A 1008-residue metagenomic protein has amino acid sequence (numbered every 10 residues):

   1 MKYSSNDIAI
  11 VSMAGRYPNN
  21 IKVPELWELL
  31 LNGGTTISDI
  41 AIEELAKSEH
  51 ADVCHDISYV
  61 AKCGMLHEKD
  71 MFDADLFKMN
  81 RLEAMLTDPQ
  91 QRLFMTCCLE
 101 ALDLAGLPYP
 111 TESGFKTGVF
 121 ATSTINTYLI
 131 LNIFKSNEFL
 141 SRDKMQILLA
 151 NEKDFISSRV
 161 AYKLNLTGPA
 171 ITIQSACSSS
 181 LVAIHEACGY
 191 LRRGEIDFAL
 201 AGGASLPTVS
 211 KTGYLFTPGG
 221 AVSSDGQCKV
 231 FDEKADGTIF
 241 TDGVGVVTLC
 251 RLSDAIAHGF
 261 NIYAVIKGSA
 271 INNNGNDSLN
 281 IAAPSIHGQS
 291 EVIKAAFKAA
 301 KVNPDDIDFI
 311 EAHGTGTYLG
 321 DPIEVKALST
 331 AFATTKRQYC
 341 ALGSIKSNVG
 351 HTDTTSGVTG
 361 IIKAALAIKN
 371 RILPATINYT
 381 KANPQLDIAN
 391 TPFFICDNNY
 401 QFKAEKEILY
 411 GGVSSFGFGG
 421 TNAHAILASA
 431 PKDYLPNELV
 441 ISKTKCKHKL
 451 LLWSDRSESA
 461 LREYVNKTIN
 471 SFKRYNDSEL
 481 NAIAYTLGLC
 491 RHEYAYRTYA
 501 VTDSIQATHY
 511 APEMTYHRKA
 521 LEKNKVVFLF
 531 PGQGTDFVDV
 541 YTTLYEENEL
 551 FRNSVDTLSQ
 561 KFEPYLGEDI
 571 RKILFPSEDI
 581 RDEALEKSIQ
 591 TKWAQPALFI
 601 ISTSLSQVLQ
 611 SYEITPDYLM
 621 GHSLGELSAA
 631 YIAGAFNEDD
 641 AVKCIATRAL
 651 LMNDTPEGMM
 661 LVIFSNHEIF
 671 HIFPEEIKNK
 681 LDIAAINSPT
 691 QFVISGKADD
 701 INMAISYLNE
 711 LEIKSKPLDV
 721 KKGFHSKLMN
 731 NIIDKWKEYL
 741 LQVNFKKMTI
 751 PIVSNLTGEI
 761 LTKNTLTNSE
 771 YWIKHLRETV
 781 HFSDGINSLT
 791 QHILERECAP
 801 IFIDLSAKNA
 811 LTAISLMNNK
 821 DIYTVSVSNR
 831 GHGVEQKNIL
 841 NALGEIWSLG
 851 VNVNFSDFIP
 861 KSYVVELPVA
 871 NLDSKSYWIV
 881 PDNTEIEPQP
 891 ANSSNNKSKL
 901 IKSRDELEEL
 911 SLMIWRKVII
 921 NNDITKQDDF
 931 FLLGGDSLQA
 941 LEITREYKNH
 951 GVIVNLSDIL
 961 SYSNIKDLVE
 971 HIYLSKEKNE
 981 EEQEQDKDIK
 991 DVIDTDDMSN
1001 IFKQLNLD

Functional and structural regions predicted by a protein language model:
K2-K443, N470, Y485, N637-T647 (+3 more regions): Condensing-enzyme catalytic core of the thiolase-fold
M13-R16, P284-A299, Y410-V526, T535-D536 (+4 more regions): Flexible catalytic loop/linker elements that gate and position reactive groups at enzyme active sites
A51, H55, M71-F72, N303-P304 (+9 more regions): Acyltransferase loading domain of fatty acid and polyketide assembly lines
F94-C97, T557, K561-F562, N892-I924 (+2 more regions): Thiotemplate assembly-line natural product biosynthesis machinery
G168-A170, L912-A940, N949-S957: Phosphopantetheine carrier-protein modules
H351-T354, E493-A495, E568, V662 (+5 more regions): Acyltransferase
D455, H517-K678, I713-G723, I801-I814 (+2 more regions): FabD-like malonyl-/acyl-CoA
L558, A597-L619, V662-F664, I773-Q889 (+1 more regions): Flexible, low-complexity segments
